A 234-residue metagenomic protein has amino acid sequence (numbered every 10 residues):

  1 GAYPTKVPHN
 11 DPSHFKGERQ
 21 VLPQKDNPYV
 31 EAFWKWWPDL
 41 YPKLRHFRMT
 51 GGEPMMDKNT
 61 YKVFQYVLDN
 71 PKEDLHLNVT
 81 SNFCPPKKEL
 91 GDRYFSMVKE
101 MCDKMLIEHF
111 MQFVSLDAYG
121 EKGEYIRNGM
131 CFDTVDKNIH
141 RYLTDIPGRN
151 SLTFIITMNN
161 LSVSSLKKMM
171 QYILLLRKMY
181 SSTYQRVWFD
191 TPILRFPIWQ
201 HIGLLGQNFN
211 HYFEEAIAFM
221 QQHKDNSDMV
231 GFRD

Functional and structural regions predicted by a protein language model:
G1-P28, Y41-K58, N70-K137, S151-N160 (+1 more regions): Core AdoMet radical
V30-K35, Y61-Q65, D92: Leucine-rich repeat
F33, W37, Y94, F213-A216 (+1 more regions): Generic structural signal of hydrophobic/aromatic residues within well-ordered alpha-helices of folded domains
W36-K43, M101-E108, N138-L152, L176-Y180 (+1 more regions): A structural motif corresponding to the C-terminal end of an alpha-helix and its immediate exit/capping segment
V63-F64, Y94-F95, R127-C131, K168-I173 (+1 more regions): Short secondary-structure boundary/capping segments
Q65-L68, K99, H140-L143, Q171-L174: Alpha-helical repeat scaffolds in large eukaryotic proteins
N138, N160-R177: Catalytic cores of alpha/beta
L175-D234: C-terminal accessory regions of radical SAM enzymes
